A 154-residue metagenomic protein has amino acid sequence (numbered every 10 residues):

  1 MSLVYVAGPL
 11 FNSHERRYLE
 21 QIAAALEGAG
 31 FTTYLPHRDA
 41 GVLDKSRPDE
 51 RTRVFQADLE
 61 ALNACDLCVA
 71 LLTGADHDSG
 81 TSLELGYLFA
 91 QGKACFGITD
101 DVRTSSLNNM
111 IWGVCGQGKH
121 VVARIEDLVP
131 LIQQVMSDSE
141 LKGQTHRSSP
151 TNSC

Functional and structural regions predicted by a protein language model:
M1-C154: Conserved catalytic or regulatory cores that recognize and/or transform ribose-phosphate-containing ligands
